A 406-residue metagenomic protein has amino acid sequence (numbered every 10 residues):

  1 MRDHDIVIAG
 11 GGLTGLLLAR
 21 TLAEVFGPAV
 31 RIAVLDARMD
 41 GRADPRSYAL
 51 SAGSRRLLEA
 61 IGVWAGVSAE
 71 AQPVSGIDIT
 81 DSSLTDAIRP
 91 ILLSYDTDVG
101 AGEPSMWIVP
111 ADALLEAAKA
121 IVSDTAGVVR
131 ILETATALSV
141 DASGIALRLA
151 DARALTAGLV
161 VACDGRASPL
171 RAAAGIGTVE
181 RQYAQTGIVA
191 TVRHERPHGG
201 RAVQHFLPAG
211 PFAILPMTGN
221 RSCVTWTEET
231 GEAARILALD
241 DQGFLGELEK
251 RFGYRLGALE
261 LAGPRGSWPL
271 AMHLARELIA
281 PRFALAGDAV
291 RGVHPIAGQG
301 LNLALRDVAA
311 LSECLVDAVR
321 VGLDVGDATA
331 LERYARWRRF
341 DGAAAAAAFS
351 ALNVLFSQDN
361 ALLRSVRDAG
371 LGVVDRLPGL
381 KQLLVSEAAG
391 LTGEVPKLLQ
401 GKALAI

Functional and structural regions predicted by a protein language model:
M1-G12: Beta1/beta-strand and adjacent pyrophosphate-binding region of the FAD-binding site in flavoprotein oxidoreductases
G15: N-terminal Rossmann-fold NAD(P) dinucleotide-binding loop
T21-R46: Glycine-rich FAD pyrophosphate-binding loop
P45-L84: N-terminal FAD cofactor-binding segment of flavoenzymes
L58, A146, R153, L159-G266: Conserved FAD-binding catalytic core of PHBH/FMO-like flavoproteins
E70-A173, R181-T186: Conserved N-terminal helical subregion
A234-G326: FAD/FMN-dependent oxidoreductases across multiple families
E313-I406: C-terminal helical "tail/cap" subdomain of flavin- and related membrane-associated enzymes
